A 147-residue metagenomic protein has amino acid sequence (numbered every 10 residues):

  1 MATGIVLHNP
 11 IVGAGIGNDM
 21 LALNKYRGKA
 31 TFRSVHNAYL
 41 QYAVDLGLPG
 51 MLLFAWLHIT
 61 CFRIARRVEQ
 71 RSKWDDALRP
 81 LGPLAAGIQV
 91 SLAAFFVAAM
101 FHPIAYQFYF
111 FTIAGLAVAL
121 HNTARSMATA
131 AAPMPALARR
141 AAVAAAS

Functional and structural regions predicted by a protein language model:
T3-H8, I16, M127-A128, A144-S147: A membrane-periplasm/extracellular boundary helix in multi-pass inner-membrane enzymes that assemble envelope glycans
G4-L46, R67-A77: Long extracytoplasmic/lumenal interhelical loops at the membrane interface of multi-pass membrane proteins
N9-G13, L46, G87-V90, F95 (+1 more regions): Short glycine- and Lys/Arg-enriched binding-loop motifs that mark or flank ligand-binding interfaces
G15-D19, P49-L52, F96, F101: Gly/Ser/Thr-rich beta-alpha loop segments that engage phosphate groups in nucleotides
N18, S34, A38, T60 (+2 more regions): Short amphipathic alpha-helical segments
Y42-A43, G47, A65, V97 (+1 more regions): Hydrophobic, well-ordered secondary-structure elements that form the walls of internal hydrophobic environments
D45-S91, N122: Hydrophobic transmembrane alpha-helices and their immediate junctions
T60, V90-A146: Transmembrane alpha-helices of multi-pass inner-membrane enzymes
